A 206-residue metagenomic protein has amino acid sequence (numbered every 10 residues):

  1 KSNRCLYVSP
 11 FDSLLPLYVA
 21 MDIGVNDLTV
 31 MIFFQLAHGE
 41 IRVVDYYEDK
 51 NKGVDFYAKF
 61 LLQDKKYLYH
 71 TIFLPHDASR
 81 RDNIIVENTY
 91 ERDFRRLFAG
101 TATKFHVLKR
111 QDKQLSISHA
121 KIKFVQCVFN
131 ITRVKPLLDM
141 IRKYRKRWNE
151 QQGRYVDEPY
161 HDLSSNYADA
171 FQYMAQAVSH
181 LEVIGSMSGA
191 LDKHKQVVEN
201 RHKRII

Functional and structural regions predicted by a protein language model:
K1-I23: ATPase catalytic-site recognition across NTP-hydrolyzing enzymes
K1-R4, A190-I206: Amphipathic alpha-helical surface "interface" segments used for docking/oligomerization or membrane association within
S13-L15, V25-L28, K66-L68, K123-F124: Short, well-ordered loop/turn elements at secondary-structure boundaries
D22-G24, Y47, D77, F171: Anionic group-transfer/hydrolysis microenvironments
T29-Q35, Q172: Short beta-strand scaffold segments in enzyme catalytic cores
A37-D162, L181-G185, Q196-V197, K203-I206: Mg2+-dependent endonuclease catalytic cores in nucleic-acid-processing enzymes, primarily RNase H-like
S116-K123, Y167-A175: Glycine-rich phosphate-binding/hydrolytic loop that grips phosphoryl groups
Y173-G185, A190: Long, highly charged low-complexity segments enriched in Glu/Asp and Lys/Arg with interspersed Ser/Thr
